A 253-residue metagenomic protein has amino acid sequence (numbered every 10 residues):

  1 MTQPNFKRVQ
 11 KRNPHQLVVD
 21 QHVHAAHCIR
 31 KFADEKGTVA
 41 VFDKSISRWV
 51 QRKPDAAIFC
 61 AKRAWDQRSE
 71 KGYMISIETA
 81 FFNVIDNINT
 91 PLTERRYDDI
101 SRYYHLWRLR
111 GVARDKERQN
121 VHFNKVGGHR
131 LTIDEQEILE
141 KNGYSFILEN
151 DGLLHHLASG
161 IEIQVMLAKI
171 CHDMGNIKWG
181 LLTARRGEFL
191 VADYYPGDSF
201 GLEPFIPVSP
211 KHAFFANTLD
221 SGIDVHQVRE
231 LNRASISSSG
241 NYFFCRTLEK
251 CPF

Functional and structural regions predicted by a protein language model:
M1-D20, H24-F253: Alpha-helical structural context detector biased toward long hydrophobic helices
